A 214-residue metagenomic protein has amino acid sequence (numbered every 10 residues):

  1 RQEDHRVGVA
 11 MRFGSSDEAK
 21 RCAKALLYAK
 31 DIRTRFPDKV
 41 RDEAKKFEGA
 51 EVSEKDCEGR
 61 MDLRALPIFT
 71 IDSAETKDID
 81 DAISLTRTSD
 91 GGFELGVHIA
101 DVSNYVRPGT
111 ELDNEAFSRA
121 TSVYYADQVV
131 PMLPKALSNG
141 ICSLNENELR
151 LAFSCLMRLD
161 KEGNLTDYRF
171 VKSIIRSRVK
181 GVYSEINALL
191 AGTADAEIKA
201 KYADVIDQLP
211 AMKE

Functional and structural regions predicted by a protein language model:
R1-E94, S103-E148, N187-L190, P210-K213: Charge-lined substrate channels and their catalytic hotspots, especially those that engage the 3′ end of RNA
I99: Catalytic-core elements of nucleic-acid end-processing and repair enzymes
V123-E214: Conserved catalytic alpha/beta cores of large enzymes that bind or transform nucleotide phosphates and polynucleotides
